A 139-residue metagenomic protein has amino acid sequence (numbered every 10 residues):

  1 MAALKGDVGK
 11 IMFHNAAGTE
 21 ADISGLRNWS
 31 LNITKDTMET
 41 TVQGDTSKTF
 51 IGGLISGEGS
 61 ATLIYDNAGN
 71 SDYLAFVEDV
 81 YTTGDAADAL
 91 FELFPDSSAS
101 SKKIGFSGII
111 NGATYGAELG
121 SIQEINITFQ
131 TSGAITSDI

Functional and structural regions predicted by a protein language model:
A2-L4, A134-I139: Short hydrophobic/aromatic patches at helix-to-coil boundaries
A2-N67, K103-T128: Solvent-exposed edge beta-strands and adjacent loop segments that serve as assembly or binding interfaces
M12-H14, S71-S107, N111: Short, acidic/charged, Gly/Pro-enriched secondary-structure junctions
G18, I64-G69, S97, A134-T136: Acidic glycine-/aspartate-rich tracts in secreted/extracellular proteins
N70-D72, S100, L119, T136-I139: Intrinsically disordered, low-complexity acidic/polar segments
